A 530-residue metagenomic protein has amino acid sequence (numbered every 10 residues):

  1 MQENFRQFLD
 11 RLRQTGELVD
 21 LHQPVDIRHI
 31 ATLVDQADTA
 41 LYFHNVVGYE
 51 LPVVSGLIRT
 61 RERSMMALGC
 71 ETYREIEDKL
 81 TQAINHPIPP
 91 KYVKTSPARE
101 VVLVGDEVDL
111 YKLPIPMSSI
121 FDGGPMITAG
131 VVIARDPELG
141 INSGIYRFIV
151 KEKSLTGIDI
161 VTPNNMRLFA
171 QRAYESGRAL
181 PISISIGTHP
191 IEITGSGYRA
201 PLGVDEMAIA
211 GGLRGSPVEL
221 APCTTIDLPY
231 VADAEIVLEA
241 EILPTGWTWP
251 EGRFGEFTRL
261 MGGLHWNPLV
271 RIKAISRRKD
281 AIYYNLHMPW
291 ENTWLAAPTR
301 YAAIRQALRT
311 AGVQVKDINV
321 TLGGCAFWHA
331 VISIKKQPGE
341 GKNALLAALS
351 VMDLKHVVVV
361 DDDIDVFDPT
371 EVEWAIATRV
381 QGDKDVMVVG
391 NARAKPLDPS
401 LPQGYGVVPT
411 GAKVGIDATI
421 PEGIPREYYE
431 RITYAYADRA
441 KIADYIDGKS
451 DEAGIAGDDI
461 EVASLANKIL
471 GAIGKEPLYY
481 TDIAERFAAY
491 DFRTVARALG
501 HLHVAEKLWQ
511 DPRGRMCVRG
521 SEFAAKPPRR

Functional and structural regions predicted by a protein language model:
M1-R253, F257-L269, K273-I460: Extended, highly charged
D459-A463, Q510-R530: Short, cationic-aromatic polyanion-contact patches
D459-P477: Positively charged, polyanion-binding regions of nucleic-acid-associated proteins
G471-G474, A496, W509: Nucleic-acid-binding small beta-barrel platforms of the OB/S1 family and closely associated recruitment extensions
E476-F487: Short acidic, hydrophobic short linear motifs in intrinsically disordered regions
Y490-H501: Short amphipathic alpha-helical interaction segments
E506: Glycine-centered, phosphate/nucleic-acid-interacting loop/turn motifs that mediate DNA/RNA or nucleotide
